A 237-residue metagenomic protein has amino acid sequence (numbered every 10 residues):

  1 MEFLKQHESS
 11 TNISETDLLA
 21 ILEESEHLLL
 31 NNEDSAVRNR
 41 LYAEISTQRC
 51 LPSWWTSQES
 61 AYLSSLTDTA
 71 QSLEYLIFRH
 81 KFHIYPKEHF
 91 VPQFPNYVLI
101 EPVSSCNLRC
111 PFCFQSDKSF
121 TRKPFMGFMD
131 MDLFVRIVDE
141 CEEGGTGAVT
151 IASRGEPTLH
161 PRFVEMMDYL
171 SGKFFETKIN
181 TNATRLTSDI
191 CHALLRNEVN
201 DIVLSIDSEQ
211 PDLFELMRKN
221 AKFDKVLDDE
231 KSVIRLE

Functional and structural regions predicted by a protein language model:
F3-H7: Non-catalytic protein-protein interaction scaffold segments in large eukaryotic complex-forming proteins
I13-I202, L216-D228: Conserved alpha-helical substructure of the radical SAM core
E209: Flexible loop/hinge segments that line or gate small-molecule binding clefts
I234-E237: Alpha-helix termini
